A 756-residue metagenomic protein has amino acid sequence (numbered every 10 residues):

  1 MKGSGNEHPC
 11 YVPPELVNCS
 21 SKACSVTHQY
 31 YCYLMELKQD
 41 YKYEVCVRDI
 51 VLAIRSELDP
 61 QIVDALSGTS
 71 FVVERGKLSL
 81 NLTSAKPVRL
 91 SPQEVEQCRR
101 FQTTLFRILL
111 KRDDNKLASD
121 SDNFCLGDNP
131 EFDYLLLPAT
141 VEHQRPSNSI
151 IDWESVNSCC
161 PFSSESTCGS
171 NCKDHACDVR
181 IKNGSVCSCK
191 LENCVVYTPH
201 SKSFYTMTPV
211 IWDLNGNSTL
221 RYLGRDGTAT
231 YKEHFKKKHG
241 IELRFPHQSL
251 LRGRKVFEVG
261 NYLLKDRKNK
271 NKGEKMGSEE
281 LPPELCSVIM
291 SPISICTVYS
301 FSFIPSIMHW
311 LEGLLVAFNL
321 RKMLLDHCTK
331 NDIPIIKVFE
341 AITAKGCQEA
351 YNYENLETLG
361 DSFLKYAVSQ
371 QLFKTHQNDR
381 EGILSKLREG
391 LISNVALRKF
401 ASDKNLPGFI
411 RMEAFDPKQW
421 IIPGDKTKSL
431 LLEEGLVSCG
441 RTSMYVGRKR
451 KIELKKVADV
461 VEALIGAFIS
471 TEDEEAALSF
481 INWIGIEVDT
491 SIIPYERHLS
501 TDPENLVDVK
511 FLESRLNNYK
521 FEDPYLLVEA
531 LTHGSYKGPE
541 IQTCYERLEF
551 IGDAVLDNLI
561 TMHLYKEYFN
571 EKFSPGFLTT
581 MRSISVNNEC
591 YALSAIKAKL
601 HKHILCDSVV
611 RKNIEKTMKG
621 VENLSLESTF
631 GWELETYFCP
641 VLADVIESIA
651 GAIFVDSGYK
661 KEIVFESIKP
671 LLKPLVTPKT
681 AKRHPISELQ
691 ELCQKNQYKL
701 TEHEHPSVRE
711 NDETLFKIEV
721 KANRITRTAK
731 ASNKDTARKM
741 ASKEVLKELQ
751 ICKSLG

Functional and structural regions predicted by a protein language model:
M1-G756: Double-stranded RNA-binding/processing signature
